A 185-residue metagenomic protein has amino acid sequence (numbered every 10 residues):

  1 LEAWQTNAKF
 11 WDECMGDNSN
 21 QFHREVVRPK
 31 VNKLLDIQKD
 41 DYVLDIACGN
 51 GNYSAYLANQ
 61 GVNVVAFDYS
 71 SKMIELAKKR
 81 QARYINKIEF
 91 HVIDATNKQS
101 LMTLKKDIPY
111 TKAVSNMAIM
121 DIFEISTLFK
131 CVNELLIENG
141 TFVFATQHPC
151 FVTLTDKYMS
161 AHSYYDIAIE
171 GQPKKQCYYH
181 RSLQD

Functional and structural regions predicted by a protein language model:
L1-Q38, N52, Y56, L76 (+2 more regions): Conserved class I S-adenosyl-L-methionine
D36-Q38, N59, F123, I137: Short conserved AdoMet
Y42-I46, N50-S100: Class I SAM-dependent methyltransferase SAM/SAH-binding core
L101-A113: A short acidic, Gly/Pro-enriched loop at the edge of an enzyme's catalytic core that lines a small-molecule cofactor
T111-I125: A short SAM/SAH-binding and catalytic strip from SAM-dependent methyltransferases
S126-T141: A short glycine-rich, Lys/Arg-flanked "PGG" loop and its adjoining helix->strand segment in the class I
T141-H180: Conserved class I S-adenosyl-L-methionine
